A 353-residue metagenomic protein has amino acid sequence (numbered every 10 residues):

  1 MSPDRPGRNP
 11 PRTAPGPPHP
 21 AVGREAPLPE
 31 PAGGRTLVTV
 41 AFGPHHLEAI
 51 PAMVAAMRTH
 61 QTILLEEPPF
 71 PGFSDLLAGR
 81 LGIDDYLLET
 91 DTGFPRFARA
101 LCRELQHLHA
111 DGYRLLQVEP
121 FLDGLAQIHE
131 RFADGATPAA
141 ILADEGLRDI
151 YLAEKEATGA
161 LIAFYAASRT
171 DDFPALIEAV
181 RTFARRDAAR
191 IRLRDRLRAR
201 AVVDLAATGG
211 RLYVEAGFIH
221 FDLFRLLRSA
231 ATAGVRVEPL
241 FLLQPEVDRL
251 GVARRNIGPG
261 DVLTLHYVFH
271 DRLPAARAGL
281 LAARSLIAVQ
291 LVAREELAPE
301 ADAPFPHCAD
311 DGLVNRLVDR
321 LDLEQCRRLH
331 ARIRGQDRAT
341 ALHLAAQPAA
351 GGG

Functional and structural regions predicted by a protein language model:
S2-G353: Compositional signal for N-terminal targeting/processing segments
